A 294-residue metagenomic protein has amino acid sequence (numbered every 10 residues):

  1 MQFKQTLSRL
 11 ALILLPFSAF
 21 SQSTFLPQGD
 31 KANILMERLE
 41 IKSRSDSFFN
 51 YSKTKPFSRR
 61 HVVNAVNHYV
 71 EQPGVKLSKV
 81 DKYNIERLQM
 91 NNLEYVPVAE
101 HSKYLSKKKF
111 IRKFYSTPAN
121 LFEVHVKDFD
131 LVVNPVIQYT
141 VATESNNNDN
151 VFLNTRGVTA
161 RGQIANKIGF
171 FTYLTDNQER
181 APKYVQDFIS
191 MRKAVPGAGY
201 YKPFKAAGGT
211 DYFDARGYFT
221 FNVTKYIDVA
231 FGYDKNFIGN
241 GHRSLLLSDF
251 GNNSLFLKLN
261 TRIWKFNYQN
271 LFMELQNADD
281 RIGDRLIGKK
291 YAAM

Functional and structural regions predicted by a protein language model:
M1-T24: Bacterial Sec-dependent N-terminal signal peptides
S23-E40: Short N-terminal segments immediately surrounding and downstream of signal-peptide cleavage
D30, K42-K53, S58-R60, N64-M294: Outer-membrane beta-barrel channel domains
